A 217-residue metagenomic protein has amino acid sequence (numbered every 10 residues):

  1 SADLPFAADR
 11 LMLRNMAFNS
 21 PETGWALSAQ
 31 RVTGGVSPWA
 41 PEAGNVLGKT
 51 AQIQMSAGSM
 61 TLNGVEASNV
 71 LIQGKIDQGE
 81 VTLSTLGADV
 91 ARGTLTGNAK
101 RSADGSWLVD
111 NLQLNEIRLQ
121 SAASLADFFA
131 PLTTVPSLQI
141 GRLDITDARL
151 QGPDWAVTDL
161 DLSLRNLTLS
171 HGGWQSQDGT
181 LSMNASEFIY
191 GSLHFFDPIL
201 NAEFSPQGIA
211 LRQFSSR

Functional and structural regions predicted by a protein language model:
S1-F6, N15-F18, A29-V46, N69-E80 (+6 more regions): Extended lipid/amphipathic-ligand handling interfaces
L11-L13: Hydrophobic core segments of alpha-helical transmembrane domains in multi-pass integral membrane proteins
N15-S20, V36, S59-T61, V90 (+4 more regions): Transmembrane beta-strands of outer-membrane beta-barrel pores
E22-A26, L62-E66, D89-T94, D154-A156 (+2 more regions): Solvent-exposed loop/turn segments connecting transmembrane beta-strands in outer-membrane beta-barrel proteins
Q52-S56, T180-N184: Short Pro/Gly-enriched beta-strand edge/turn motifs at strand-loop
A88-V90, N115, M183, S216-R217: Short, solvent-exposed aromatic-acidic interface loops
